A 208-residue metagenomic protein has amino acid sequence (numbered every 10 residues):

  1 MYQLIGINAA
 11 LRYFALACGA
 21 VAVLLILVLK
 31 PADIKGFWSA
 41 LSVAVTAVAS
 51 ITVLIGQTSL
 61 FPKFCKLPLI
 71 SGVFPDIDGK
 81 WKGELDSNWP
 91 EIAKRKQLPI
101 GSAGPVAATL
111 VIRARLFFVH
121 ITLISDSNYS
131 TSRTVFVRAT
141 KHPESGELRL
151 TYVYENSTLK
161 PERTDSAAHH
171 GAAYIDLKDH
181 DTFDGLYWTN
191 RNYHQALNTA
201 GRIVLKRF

Functional and structural regions predicted by a protein language model:
M1-K80, D86-I92, V204-F208: Amphipathic/hydrophobic helical signal segments and adjacent flexible N-terminal regions that mediate secretion
Y2-L4, P68-F208: Central antiparallel beta-sheet cores of small beta-barrel/beta-sandwich binding domains
